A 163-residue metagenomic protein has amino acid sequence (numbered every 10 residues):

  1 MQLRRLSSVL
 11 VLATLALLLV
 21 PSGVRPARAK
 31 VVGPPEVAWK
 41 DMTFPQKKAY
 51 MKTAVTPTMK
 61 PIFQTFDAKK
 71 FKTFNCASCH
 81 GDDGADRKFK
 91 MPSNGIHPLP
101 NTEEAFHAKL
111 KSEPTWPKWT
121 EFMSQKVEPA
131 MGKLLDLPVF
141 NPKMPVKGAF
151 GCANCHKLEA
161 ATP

Functional and structural regions predicted by a protein language model:
M1-A13, V20: Bacterial N-terminal signal peptides that target proteins for export
M1-L3, A16, T53, F150: Generic ordered-secondary-structure signal
L3-R4, V24-A29: Short, intrinsically disordered low-complexity segments
L17-R25: C-terminal segment of classical bacterial N-terminal signal peptides
A27-P163: Sequence context surrounding c-type heme c attachment/ligation sites in exported
